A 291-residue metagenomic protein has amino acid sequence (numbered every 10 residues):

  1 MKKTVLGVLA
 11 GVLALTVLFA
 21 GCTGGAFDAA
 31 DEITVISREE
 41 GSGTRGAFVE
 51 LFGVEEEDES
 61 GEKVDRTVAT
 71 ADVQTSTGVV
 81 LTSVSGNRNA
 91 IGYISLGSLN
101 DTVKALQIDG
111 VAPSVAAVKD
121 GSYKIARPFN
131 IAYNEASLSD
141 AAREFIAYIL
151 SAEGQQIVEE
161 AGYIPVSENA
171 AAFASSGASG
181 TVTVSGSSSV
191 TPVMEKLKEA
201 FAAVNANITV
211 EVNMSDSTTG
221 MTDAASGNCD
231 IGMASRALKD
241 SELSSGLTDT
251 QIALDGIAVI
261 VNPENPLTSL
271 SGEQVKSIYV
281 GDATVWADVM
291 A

Functional and structural regions predicted by a protein language model:
M1-K2, G232: Terminal low-complexity interaction tails
K2-G24: Sec-dependent N-terminal signal peptides of Gram-positive bacterial secreted proteins and lipoproteins
C22-A291: Exported/periplasmic ABC-transporter solute-binding proteins
